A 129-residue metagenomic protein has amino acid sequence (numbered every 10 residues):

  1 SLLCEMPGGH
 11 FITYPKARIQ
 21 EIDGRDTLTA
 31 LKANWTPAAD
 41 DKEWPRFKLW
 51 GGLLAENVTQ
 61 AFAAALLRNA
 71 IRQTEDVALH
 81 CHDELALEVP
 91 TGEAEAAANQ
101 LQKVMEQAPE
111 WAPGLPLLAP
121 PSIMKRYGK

Functional and structural regions predicted by a protein language model:
S1-K129: Conserved catalytic core of nucleotide polymerization and phosphodiester-bond processing enzymes
